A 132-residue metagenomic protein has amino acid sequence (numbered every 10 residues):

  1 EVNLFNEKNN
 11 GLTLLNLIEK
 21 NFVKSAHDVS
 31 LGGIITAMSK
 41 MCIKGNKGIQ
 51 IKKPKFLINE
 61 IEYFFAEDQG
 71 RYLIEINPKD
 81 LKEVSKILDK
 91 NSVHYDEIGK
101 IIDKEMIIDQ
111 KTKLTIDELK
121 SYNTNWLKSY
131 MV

Functional and structural regions predicted by a protein language model:
E1-N9: Active-site pocket-shaping loop/turn-to-helix segments
G11, L15-V132: Glycine-/charge-enriched secondary-structure boundary and capping motifs
